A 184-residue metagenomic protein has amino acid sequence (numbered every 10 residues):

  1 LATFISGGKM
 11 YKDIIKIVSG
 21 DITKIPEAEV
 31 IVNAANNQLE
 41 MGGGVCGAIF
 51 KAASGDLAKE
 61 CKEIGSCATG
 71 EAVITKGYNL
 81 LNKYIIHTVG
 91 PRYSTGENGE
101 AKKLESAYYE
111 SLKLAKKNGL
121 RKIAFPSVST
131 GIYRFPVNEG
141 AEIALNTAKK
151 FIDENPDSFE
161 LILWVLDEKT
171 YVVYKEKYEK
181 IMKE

Functional and structural regions predicted by a protein language model:
L1-K9: Short, Lys/Arg-enriched N-terminal segments with co-localized hydrophobic residues within the first ~10-30 amino acids
G8-N118: Glycine-/small-residue-enriched capping loops at alpha/beta junctions
R92-E184: Phosphate/ribose-phosphate-bearing ligand recognition and processing surfaces, centered on ADP-ribose/NAD(+/P+) systems
